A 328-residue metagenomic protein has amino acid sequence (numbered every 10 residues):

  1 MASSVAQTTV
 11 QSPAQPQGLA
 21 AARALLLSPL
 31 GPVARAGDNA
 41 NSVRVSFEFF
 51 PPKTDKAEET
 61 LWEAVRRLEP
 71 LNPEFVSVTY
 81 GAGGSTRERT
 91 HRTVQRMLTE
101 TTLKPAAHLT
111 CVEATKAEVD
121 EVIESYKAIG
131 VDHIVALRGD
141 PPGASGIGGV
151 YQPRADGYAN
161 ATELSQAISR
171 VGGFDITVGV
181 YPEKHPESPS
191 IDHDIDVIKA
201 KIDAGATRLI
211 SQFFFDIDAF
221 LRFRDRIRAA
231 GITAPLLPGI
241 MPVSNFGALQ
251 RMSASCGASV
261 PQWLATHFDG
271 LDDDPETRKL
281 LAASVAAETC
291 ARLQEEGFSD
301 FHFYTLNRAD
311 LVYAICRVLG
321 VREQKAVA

Functional and structural regions predicted by a protein language model:
A2-F47, T54-D55, E59, Q166 (+1 more regions): N-terminal amphipathic alpha-helix/helix-capping segment at the start of soluble metabolic enzymes
A14, G18, A22-L27, A155-Y181 (+3 more regions): Active-site pocket-lining/capping segments in soluble small-molecule metabolic enzymes
R44-W62, P105-A117, D175-H193, D269-S284: Active-site mouth loops of central-metabolism enzymes
S46, S77, V135-A136, T177 (+2 more regions): Conserved beta-strand positions in the central sheet of alpha/beta enzyme cores
E48, V76, Y126, K201 (+3 more regions): Conserved, mostly hydrophobic/aromatic
F49-P52, T79-G83, H108-A114, G139-D140 (+5 more regions): Active-site beta-loop-alpha junctions enriched in small/polar residues
A57-E59, G84-R96, T115-E121, D140-I168 (+4 more regions): Active-site-adjacent beta->alpha loops and helix N-cap segments on the catalytic face of soluble alpha/beta enzymes
E63-T79, D203: Catalytic domains of carbohydrate-active enzymes, especially glycoside hydrolases
